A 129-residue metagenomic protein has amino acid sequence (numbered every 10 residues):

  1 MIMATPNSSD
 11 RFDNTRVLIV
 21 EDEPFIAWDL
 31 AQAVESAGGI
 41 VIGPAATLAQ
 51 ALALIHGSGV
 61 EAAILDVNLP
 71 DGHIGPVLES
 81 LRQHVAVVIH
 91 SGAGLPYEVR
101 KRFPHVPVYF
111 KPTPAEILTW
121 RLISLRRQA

Functional and structural regions predicted by a protein language model:
M1-L18, T113-A129: Non-catalytic signal-transmission and effector/linker regions of two-component phosphorelay proteins
E21: Conserved acidic carboxylate
P24-G43: Two-component/phosphorelay signaling modules centered on CheY-like receiver
P44-A62: Acidic, metal-coordinating helix/loop segments flanking the phosphotransfer/catalytic sites of two-component signaling
T47, D71-P76: Acidic catalytic/metal-coordinating carboxylates
D66: Active-site residues of response regulator receiver
I74-A86: Short amphipathic alpha-helix used as the core "switch/output" element in two-component signaling
H90-S91: Hydrophobic/aromatic residues positioned on beta-strands within the core alpha/beta folds
